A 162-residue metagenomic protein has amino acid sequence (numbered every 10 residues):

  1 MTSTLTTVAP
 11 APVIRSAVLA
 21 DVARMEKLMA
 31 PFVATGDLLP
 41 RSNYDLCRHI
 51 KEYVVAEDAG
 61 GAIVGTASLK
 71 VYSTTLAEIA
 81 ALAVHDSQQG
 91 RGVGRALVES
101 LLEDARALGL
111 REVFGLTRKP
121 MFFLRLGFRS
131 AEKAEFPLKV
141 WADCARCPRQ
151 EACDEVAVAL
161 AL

Functional and structural regions predicted by a protein language model:
T2-L39, E57-D58, A62, E155-A157 (+1 more regions): Short amphipathic alpha-helix that is part of the acyltransferase structural core
V13, A107-V113: Short active-site oxyanion
D21, T75, R118-K119: A generic "binding-loop/recognition-motif" signal
R41-E52, D58-A59, G65-L76, A80-L82: A conserved beta-strand-loop-helix scaffold within acyl/acetyltransferase catalytic domains
L82-Q89, R118-K119: A short, internal acetyl-CoA/4′-phosphopantetheine-binding micro-motif in the GNAT/acyltransferase core
G90-E103, G115: Conserved acetyl-CoA-binding loop-helix of GNAT-fold acetyltransferases
R111, T117-C144: Conserved active-site alpha-helix within GNAT-family acetyltransferase domains
F136-L162: C-terminal "cap" of GNAT-fold acetyltransferases
